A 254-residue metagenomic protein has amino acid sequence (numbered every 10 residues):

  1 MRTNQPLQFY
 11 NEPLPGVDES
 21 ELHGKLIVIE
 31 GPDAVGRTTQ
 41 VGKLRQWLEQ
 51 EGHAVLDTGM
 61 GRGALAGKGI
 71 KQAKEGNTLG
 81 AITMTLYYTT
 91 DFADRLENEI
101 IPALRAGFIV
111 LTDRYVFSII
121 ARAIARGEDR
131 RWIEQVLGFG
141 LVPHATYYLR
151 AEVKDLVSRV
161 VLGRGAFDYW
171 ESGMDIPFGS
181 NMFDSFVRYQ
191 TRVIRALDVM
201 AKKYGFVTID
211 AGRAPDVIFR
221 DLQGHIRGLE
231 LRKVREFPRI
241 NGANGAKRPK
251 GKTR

Functional and structural regions predicted by a protein language model:
R2-S20, R45, V161-R254: NTP-dependent small-molecule kinase module
E19-Q46: Walker A (P-loop) phosphate-binding motif
G24-V28, I109-L111, F206: Residue-level preference for the first positions of well-ordered beta-strands
T38-G42, A64-K68, V187-R195: Short, surface-exposed alpha-helical segments at coil->helix boundaries
W47-L141: ATP-dependent small-molecule kinase phosphotransfer cores that center on conserved nucleotide phosphate-binding segments
T58, L149, I209: Hydrophobic residues at beta-strand termini and immediately following loops that shape nucleotide-binding pockets
R62-A64, V116-F117, A151-V157, P215: Conserved nucleotide-binding/hydrolysis micro-motifs of P-loop NTPases
I119-R192: A glycine- and Lys/Arg-enriched "phosphate-lid" helix/loop adjacent to the NTP-binding pocket of small-molecule kinases
